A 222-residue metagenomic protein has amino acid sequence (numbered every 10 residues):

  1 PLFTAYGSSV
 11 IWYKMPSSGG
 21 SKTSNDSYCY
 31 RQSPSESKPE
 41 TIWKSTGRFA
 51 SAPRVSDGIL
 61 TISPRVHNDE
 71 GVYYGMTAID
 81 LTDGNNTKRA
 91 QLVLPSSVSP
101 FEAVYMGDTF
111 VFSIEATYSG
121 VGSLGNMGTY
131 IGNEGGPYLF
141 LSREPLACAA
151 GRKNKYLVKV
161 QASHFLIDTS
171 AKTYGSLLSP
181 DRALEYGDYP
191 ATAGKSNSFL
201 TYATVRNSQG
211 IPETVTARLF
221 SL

Functional and structural regions predicted by a protein language model:
P1, T23-K44, G71-L94, Y118-P145 (+3 more regions): Surface-exposed loop/turn elements that mediate protein-protein interactions on large endomembrane-trafficking
P1-G7, T46-D57, P95-G107, S142-R152 (+1 more regions): Repeated scaffold domains used in trafficking and secretory/extracellular systems, primarily beta-propellers
P1-M76, V98: Long, acidic/polar, low-complexity amphipathic helices and coiled-coil-like
F3, Y30, F49, F101 (+5 more regions): Phenylalanine-focused residue identity feature
S8-P16, G58-H67, Y105-S119, L139-F140 (+5 more regions): Short beta-strand elements that form the blades of beta-propeller/WD-repeat-like and other beta-sheet-rich scaffold
T61, T87, V98-P100, F112: A generic structural micro-environment signature that highlights single residues at secondary-structure boundaries
